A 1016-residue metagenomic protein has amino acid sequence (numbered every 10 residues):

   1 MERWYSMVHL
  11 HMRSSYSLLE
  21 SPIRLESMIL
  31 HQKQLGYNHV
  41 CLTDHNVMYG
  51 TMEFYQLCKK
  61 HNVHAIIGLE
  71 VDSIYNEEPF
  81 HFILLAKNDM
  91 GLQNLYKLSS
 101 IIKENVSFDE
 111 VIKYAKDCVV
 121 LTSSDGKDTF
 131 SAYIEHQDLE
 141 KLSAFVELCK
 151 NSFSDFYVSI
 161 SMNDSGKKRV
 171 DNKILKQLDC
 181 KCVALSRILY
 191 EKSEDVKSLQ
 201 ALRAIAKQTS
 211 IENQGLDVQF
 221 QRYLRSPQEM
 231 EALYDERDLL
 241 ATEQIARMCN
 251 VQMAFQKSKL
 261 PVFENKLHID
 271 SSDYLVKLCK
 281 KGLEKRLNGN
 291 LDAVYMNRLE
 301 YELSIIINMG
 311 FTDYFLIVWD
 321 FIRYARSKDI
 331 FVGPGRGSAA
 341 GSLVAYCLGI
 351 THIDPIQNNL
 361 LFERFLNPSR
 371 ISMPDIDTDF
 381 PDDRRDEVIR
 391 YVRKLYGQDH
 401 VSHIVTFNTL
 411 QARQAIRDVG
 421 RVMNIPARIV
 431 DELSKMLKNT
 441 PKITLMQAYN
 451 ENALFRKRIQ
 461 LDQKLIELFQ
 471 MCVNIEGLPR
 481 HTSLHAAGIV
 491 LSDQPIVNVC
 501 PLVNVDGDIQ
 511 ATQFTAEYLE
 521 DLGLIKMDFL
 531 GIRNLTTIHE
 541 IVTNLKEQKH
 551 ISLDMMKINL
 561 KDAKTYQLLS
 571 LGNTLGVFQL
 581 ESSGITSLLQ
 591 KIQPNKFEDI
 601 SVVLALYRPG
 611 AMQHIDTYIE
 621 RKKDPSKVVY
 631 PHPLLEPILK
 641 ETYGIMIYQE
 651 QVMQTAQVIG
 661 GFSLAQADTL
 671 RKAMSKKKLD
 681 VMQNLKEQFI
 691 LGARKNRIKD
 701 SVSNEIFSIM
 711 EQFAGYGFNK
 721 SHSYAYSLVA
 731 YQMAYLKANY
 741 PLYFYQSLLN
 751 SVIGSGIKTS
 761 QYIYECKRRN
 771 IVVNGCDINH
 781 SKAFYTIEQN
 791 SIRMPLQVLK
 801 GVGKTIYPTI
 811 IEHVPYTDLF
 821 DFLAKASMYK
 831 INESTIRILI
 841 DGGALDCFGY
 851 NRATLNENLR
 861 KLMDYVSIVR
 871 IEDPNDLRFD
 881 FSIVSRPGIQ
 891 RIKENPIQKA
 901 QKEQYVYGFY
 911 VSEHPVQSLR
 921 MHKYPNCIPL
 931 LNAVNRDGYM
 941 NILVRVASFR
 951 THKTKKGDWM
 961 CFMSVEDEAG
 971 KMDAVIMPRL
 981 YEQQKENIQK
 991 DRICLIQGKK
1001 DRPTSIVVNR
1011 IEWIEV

Functional and structural regions predicted by a protein language model:
R3, V8, K33, H39-L42 (+4 more regions): Noncatalytic, beta-rich nucleic-acid-contacting surfaces in large DNA/RNA-processing enzymes
S6-L42, N46-H61, S100-S193, R286-I317: Domain-core and long-helix interface of multi-subunit machines
V47, T51-N105: Hydrophobic or amphipathic alpha-helical targeting/insertion segments
Q56-C58, H136-D138, K197-L202, L348-T351 (+1 more regions): Short secondary-structure boundary/capping segments
H64-A65, L84-D89, C180-V183, L202-E212 (+1 more regions): Acidic, His- and aromatic-enriched active-site or binding-groove loops in soluble protein domains that engage sugars
N76, I112-Y114, H481-S483: Solvent-exposed alpha-helices and their adjacent loops that cap or buttress functional pockets in soluble metabolic
E78, K168-V170, K192-L202, Y346: Histidine/acidic-residue-rich catalytic or RNA/ligand-binding cores of hydrolases and nuclease-related proteins
K197-Y274: Active-site or pore-adjacent capping/gating segments
